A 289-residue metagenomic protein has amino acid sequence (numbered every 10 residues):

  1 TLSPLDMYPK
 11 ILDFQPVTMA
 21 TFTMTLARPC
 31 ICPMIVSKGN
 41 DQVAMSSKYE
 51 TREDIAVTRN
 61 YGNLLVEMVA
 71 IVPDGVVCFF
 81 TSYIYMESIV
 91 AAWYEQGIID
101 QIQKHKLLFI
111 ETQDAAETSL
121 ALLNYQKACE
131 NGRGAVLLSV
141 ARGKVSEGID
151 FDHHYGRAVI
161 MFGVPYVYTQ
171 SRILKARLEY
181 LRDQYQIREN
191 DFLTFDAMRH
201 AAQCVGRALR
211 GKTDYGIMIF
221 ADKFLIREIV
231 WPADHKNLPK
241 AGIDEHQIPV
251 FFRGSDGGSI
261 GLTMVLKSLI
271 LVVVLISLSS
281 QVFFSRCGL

Functional and structural regions predicted by a protein language model:
T1-V274, S280, R286-L289: ASCE RecA-like P-loop NTPase motor cores that couple ATP hydrolysis to mechanical translocation on nucleic acids
